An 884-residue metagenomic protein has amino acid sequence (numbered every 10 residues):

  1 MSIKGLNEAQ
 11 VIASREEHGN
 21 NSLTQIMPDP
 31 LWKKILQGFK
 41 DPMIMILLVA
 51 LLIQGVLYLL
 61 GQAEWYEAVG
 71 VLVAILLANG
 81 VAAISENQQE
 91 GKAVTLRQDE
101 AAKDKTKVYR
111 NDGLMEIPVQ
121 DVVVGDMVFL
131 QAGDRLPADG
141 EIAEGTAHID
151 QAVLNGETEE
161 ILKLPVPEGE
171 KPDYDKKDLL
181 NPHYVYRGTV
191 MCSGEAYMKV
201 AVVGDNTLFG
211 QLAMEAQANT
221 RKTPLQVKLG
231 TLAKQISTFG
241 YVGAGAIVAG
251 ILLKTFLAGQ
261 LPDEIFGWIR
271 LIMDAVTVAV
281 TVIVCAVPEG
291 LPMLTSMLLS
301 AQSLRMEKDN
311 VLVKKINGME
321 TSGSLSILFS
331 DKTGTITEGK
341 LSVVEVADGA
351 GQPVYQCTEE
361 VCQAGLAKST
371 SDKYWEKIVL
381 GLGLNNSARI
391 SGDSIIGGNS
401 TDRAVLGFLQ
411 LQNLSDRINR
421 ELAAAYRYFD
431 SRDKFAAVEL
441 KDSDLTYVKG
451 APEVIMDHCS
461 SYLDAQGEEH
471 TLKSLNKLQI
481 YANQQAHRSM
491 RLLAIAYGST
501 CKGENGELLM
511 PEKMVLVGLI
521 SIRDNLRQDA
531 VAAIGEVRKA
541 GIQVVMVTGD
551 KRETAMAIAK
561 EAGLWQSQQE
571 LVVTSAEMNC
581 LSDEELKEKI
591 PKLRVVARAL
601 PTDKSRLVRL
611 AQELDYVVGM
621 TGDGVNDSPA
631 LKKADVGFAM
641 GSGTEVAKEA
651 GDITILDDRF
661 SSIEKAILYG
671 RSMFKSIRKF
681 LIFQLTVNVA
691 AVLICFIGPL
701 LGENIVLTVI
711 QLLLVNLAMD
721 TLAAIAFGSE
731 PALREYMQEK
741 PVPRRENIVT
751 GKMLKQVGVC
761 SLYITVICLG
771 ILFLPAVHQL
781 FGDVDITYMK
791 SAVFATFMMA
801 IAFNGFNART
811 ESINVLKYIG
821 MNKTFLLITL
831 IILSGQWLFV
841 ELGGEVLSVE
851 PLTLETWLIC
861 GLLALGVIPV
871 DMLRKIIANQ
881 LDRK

Functional and structural regions predicted by a protein language model:
M1-P741, R745-V749, L762, F794 (+1 more regions): Conserved cytosolic headpiece of P-type ATPases
P699-T708, L772-M789: Helix-coil boundary and interhelical linker segments in multi-pass alpha-helical membrane proteins
M719, I764-T765, K790-G805: Generic alpha-helical transmembrane segments
T750, L754, G758, P775 (+2 more regions): Alpha-helix N-cap/loop-to-helix boundary motif
Q756-I771, M799: Alpha-helical transmembrane segments of multi-pass integral membrane proteins
A808: A C-terminal functional module that forms or caps the active site or interfaces directly with catalytic machinery
